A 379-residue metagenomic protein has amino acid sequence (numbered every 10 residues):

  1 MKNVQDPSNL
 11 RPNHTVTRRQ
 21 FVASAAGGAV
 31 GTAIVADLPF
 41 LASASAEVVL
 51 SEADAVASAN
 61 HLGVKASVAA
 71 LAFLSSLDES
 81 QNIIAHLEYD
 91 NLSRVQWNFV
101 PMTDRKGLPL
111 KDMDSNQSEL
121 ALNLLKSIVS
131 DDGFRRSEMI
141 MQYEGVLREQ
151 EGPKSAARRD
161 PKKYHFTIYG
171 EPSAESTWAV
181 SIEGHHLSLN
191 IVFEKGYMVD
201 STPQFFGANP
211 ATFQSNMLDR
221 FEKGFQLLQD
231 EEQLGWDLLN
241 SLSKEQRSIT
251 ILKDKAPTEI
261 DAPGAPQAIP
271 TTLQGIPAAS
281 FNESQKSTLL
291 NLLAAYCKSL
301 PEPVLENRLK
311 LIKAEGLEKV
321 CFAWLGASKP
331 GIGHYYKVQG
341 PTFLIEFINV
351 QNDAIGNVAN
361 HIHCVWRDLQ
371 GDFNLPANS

Functional and structural regions predicted by a protein language model:
M1-Q20, G27, S43: N-terminal secretory signal peptides
S8, A36-P39, L290: Intrinsic-disorder/low-complexity peptide segments enriched for small residues
R19-V22, P39, L62-G63: Generic alpha-helix initiation/capping and coil-helix boundary signal
G28-A33: Bacterial N-terminal signal peptides
L38-V49: Signal peptide processing junction and immediate N-terminal pro/mature segment of secreted/exported proteins
E47-E79, I83-S130, F134-S379: A cross-kingdom marker for long, charged
